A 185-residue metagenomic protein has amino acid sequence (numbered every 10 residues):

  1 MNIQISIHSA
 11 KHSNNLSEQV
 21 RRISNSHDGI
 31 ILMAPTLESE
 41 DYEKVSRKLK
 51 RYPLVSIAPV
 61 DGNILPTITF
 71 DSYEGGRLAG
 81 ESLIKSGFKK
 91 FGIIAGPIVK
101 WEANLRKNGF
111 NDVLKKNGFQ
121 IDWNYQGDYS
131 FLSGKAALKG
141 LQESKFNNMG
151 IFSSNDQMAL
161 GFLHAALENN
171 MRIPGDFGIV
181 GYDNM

Functional and structural regions predicted by a protein language model:
M1-S6, R21-G29, E40-M185: Bacterial carbohydrate/catabolite-sensing allosteric modules
H8-E18: A short, well-structured beta->alpha microelement
L32-M33: A glycine-rich helix N-cap at a beta->alpha junction
